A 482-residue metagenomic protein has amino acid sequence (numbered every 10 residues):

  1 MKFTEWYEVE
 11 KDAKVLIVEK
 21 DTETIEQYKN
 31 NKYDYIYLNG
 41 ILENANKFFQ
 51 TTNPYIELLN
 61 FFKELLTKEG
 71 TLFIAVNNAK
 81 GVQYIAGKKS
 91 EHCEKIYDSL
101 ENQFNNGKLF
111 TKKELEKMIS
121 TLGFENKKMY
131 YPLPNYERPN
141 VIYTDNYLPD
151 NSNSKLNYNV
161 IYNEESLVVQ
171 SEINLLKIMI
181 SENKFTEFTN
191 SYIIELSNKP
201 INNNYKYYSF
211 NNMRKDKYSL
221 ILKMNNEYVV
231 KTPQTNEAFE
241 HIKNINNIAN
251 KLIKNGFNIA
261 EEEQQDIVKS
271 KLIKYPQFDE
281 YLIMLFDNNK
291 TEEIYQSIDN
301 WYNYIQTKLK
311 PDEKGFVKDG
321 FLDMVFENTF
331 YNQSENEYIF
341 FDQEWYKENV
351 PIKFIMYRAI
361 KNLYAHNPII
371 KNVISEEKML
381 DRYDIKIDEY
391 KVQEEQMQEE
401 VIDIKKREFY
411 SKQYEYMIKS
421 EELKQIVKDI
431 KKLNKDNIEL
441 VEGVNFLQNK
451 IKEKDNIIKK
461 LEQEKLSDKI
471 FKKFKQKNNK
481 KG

Functional and structural regions predicted by a protein language model:
M1-A13: Conserved alpha-helix/loop element of class I SAM-dependent methyltransferases that forms part of the SAM/SAH-binding
N44-F61: A short, conserved alpha-helix within the catalytic core of class I
E69-N77: Conserved beta-strand signature within the Rossmann-like core of class I S-adenosyl-L-methionine
A86-E116, T144-Y147: Conserved Class I S-adenosyl-L-methionine
S90-F104, E313-N372: Catalytic activation segment of kinase domains across protein kinase-like and atypical kinase folds
E114, K128-K223: Rossmann-like AdoMet/SAM-dependent catalytic core
S191, K199-Y281, T291-T307: Conserved ATP-binding subdomain of kinase catalytic cores across diverse folds
D403-G482: Boundary detector for helix-to-coil junctions that initiate low-complexity/charged tails
